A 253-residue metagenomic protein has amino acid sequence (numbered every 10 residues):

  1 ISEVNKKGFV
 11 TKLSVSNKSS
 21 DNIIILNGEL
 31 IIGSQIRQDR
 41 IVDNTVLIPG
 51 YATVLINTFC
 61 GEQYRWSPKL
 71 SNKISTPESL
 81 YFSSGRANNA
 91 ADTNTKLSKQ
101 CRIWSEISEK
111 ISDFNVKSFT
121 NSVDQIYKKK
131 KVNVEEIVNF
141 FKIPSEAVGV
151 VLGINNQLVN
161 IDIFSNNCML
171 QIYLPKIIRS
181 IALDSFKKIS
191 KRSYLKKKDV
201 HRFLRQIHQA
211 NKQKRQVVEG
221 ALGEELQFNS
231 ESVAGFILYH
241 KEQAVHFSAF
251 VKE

Functional and structural regions predicted by a protein language model:
I1-K6: Low-complexity, acidic Ser/Thr/Pro/Gly-rich terminal tails and inter-domain linkers that flank the onset of structured
L13-I23: Asparagine-centered strand-capping/turn motif at beta-strand->loop junctions
I23-L26, I56: Elongated alpha-helical scaffolds
G28-I32: Short Gly/aromatic-enriched secondary-structure transition segments
G33-E78: Intrinsically disordered, low-complexity Pro/Gly/Ser/Thr-rich segments with frequent PxxP/GP/PP motifs and embedded
G61-K142, V150-L152, V159-D162: Terminal connector regions
V148-F186: Conserved mixed alpha/beta catalytic, RNA-binding, or beta-rich assembly cores of soluble enzyme, regulatory
S180-E253: Extended, charge-rich intrinsically disordered regulatory tails
